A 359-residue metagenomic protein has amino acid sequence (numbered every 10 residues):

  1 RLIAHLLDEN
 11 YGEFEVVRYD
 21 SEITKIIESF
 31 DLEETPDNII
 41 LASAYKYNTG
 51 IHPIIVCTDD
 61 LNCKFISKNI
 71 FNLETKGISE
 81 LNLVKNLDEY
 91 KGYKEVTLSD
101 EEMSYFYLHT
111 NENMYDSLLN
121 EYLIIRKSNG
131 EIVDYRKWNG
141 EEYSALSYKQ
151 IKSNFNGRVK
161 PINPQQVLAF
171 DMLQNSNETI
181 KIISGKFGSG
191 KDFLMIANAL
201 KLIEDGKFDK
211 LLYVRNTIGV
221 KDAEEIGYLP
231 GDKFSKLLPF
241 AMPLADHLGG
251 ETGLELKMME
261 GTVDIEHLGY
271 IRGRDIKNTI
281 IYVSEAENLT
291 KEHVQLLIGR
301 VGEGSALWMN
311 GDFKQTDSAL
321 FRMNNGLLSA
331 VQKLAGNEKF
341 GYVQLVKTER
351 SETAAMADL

Functional and structural regions predicted by a protein language model:
R1, S43-K46, L61-F71, T75-Y105 (+2 more regions): Conserved helicase motor core of SF1/SF2 NTP-dependent helicases
R1-I55, L61-N156: Active-site-proximal, substrate-binding regions of enzyme catalytic domains and RNA-binding/basic surfaces
